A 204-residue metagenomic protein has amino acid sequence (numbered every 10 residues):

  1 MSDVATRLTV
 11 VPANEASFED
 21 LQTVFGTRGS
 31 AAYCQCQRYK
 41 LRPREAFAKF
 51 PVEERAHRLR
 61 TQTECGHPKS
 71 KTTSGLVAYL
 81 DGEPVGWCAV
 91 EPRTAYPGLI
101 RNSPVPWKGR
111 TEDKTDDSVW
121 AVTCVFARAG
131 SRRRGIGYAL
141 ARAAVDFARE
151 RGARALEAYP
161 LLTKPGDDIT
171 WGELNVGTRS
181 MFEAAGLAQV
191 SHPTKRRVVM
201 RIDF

Functional and structural regions predicted by a protein language model:
M1-A48: Conserved N-terminal entry element of GNAT/NAT acetyltransferase domains
A32-Y33, Q62-T73, Y79, P84-R128 (+2 more regions): Conserved acyl-donor/pantetheine-binding loop and adjacent beta-alpha core of acyl/acetyltransferases and related
C34-T73: Active-site rim helix/loop that mediates acceptor-substrate recognition in acyltransferases
T73, K195-M200: Short hydrophobic/aromatic beta-strand or adjacent loop that forms the aromatic wall/cage of a ligand/substrate-binding
Y79-D81, R201-F204: Active-site beta-strand termini and strand-to-loop segments that position acidic
V122, L156-A158: Conserved hydrophobic beta-strand within the GNAT/NAT acetyltransferase core sheet that lines the active-site cleft
V122-A127, R133-E150: Conserved acetyl-CoA-binding loop-helix of GNAT-fold acetyltransferases
R149-R154, L162-H192: Conserved active-site alpha-helix within GNAT-family acetyltransferase domains
